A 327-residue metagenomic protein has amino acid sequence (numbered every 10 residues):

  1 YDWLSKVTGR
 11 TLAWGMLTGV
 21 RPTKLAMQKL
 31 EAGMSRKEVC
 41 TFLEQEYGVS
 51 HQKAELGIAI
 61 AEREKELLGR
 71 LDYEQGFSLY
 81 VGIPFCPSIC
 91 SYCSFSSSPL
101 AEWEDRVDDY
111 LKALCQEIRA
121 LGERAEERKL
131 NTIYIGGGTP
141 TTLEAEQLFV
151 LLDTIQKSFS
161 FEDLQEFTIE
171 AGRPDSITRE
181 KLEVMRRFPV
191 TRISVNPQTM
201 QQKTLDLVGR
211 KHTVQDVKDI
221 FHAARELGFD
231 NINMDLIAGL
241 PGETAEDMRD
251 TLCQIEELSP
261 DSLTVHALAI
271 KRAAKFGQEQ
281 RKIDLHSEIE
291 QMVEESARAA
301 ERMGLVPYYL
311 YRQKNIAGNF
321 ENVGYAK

Functional and structural regions predicted by a protein language model:
Y1-K37, T41, E279-K327: Auxiliary Fe-S-binding modules of radical SAM enzymes
L4-T11, E31-L79: N-terminal [4Fe-4S]-dependent radical SAM core
K6-V7, Q45, R187, E226 (+2 more regions): Residues at alpha-helix termini
T18-K24, Q45, I60-E62, S96 (+1 more regions): Short, conserved phosphate-binding/catalytic loop or strand-edge motifs used in phosphoryl-/nucleotidyl-transfer
M27, S78-Y80, T168, I237: Short aromatic/hydrophobic contact patches that present stacked aromatics for nucleic-acid/ligand binding
E74-D109: Canonical Radical SAM [4Fe-4S] cluster-binding loop centered on the CxxxCxxC motif and its immediate flanking residues
S97-S296: Conserved non-cysteine loop/helix-boundary elements of the Radical SAM core domain that shape
